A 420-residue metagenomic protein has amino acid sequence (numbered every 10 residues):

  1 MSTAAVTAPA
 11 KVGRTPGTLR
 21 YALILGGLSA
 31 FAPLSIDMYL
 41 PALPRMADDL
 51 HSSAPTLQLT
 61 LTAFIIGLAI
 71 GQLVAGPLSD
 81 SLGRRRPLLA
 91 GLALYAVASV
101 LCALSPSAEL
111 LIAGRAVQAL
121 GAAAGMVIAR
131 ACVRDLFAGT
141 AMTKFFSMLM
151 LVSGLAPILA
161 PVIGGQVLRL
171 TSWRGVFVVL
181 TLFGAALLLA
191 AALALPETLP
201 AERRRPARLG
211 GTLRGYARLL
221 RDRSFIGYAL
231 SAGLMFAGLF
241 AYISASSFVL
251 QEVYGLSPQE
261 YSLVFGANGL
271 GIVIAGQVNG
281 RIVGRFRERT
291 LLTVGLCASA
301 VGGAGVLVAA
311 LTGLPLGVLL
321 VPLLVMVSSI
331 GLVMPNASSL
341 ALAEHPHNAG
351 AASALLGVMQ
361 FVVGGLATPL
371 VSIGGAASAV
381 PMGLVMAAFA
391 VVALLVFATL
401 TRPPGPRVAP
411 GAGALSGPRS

Functional and structural regions predicted by a protein language model:
T7-T15, T198-A229: Juxtamembrane intracellular "pre-TM" segments in multi-pass secondary transporters
D49-H51, G83, L104-L110, G121 (+2 more regions): Helix-breaking motifs and short loop linkers at transmembrane-helix boundaries and internal kinks in secondary membrane
I70-E109: Conserved MFS/SLC helix-loop-helix module at the cytosolic interface between two early adjacent transmembrane helices
Q72-G83, A275-E288: Helix-to-loop junctions at the C-terminal end of transmembrane segments in multipass secondary transporters
L94-L101, E109-V117, G317-L323: Paired small-residue
P106, L110, T140, S147-L193: Helix-loop-helix hairpin linking two adjacent transmembrane segments in secondary transporters
G114-L155: Cytoplasmic helix-loop-helix junction between adjacent transmembrane helices in 12-TM secondary transporters
L182-A201, V396-L400: C-terminal membrane-cytosol helix-exit motif in multi-pass small-molecule transporters
